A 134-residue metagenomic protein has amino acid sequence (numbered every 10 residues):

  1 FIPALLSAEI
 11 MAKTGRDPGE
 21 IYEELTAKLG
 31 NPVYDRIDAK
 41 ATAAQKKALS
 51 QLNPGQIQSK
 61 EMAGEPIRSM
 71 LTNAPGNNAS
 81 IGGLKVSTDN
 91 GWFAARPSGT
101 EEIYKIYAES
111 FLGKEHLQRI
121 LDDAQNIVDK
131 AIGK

Functional and structural regions predicted by a protein language model:
F1-Y107, G113-K134: Phosphate-binding and adjacent anionic-ligand microenvironments
